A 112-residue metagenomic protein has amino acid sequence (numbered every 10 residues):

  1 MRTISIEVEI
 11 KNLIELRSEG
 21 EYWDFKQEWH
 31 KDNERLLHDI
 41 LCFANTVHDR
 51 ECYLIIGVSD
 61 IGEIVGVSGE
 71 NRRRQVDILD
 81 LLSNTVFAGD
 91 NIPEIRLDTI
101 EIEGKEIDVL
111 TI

Functional and structural regions predicted by a protein language model:
M1-I112: Conserved N-terminal catalytic/coupling substructures associated with nucleotide/phosphate chemistry
